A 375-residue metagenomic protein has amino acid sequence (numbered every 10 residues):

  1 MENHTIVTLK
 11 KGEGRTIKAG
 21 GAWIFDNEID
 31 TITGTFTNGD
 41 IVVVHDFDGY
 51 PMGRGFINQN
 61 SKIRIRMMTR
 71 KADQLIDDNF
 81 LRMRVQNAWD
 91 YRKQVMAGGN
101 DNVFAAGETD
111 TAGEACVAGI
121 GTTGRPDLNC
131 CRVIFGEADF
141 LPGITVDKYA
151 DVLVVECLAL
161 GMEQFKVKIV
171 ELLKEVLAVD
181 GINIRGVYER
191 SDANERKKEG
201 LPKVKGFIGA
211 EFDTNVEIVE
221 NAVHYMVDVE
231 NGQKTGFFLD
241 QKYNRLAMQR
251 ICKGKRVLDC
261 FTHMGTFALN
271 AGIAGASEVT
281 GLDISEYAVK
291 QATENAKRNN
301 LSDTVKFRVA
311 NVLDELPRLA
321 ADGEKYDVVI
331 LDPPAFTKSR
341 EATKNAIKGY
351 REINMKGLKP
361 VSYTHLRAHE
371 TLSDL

Functional and structural regions predicted by a protein language model:
M1-A150: Non-catalytic accessory regions of SAM-dependent methyltransferases
G136-L141, T145-D147, V167-F237: Non-catalytic substrate-recognition/targeting regions of SAM-dependent transferases
K255-F261: Conserved class I S-adenosyl-L-methionine
T266-G275: Conserved SAM-binding loop of SAM-dependent methyltransferases across substrates and taxa, primarily the Class I
E278-D283: Conserved SAM-binding motif I beta-strand of class I
K290-E324: S-adenosyl-L-methionine
V328-K356: Mobile active-site "lid"/loop adjacent to the S-adenosyl-L-methionine
H365-L375: Single conserved hydrophobic/aromatic residue that forms the stacking wall/gate of nucleotide- or nucleobase-binding
